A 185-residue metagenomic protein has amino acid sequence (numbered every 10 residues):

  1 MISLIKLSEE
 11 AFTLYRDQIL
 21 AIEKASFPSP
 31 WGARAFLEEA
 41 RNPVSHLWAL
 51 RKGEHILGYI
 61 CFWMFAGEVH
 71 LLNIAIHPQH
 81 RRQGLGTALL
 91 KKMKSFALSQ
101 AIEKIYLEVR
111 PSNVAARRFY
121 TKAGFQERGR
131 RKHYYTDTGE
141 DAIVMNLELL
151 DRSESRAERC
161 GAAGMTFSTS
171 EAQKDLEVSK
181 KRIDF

Functional and structural regions predicted by a protein language model:
I2-Q79, L90-K92, F96, Q100 (+3 more regions): Acetyl-CoA-dependent GNAT
Q18, R118-F119: Well-formed, non-transmembrane alpha-helical positions, independent of function
S45, K104, R110, G139-E148 (+1 more regions): Conserved catalytic core of the tyrosine transesterase superfamily
H77-Q83, P111-N113: Active-site acidic-Proline motif in GNAT/NAT acetyltransferases
L90, S112-A116, H133-T138: Short glycine/proline-centered loop/turn elements that form peptide/ligand docking sites
A97-E108, F119: Conserved GNAT acetyl-CoA-binding A-motif
E108, T121, Q126-I143: Conserved catalytic-core motifs of GNAT/GCN5-like acyltransferases
